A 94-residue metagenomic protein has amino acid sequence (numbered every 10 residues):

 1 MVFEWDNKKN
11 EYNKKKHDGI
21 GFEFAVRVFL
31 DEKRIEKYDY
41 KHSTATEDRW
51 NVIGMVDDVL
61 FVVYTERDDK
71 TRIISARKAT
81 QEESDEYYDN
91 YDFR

Functional and structural regions predicted by a protein language model:
M1-R94: Ribonuclease/tRNase effector modules and their secretory precursors
